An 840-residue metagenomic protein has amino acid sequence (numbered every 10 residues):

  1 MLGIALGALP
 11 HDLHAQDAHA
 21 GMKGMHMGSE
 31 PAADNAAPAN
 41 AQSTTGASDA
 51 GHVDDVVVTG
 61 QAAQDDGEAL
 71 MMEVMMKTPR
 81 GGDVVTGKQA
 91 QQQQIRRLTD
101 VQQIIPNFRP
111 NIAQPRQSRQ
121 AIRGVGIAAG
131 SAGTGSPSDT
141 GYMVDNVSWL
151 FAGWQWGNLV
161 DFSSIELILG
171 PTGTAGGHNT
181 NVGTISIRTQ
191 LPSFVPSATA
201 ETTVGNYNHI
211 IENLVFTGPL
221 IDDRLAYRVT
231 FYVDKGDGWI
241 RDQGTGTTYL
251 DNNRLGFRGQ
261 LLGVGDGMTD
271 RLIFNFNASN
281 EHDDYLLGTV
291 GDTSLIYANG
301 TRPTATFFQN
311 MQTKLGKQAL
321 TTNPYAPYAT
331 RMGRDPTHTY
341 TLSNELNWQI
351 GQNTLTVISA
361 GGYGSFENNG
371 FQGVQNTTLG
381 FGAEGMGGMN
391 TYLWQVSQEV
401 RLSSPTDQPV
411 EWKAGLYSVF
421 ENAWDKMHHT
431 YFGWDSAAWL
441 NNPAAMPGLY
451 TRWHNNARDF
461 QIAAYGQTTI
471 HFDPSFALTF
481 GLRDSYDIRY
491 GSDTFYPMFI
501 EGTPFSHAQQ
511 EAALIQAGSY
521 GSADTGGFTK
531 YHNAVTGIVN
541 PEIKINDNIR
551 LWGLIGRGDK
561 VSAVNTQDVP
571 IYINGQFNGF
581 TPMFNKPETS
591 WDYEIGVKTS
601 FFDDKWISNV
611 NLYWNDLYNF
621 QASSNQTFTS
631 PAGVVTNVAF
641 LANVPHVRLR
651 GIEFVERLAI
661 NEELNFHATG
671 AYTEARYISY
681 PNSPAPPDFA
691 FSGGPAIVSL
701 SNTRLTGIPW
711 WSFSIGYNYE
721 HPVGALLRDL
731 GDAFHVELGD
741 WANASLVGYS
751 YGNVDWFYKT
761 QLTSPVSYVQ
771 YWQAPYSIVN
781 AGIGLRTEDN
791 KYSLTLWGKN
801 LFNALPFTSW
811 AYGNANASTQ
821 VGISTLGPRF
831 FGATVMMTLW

Functional and structural regions predicted by a protein language model:
A41, D55-Q93, S118-A121, T140 (+1 more regions): N-terminal periplasmic "start-of-domain" segments of outer-membrane beta-barrel proteins
V84, L98, P110, Q114 (+1 more regions): Periplasmic plug
P137-D139, F151, V160-L169, T174-F257 (+5 more regions): Outer-membrane beta-barrel translocator/receptor signature
S186, F194-V195, T203, V215-K314 (+7 more regions): Periplasmic-side early beta-strands and strand-to-turn transitions of outer-membrane beta-barrels
L262-V264, L402-P405, P409-E411, G415-V419 (+1 more regions): Structural signature of Gram-negative outer-membrane beta-barrels, strongest in the C-terminal barrel of TonB-dependent
E345-A360, S365-Q372, K544, R550-G556 (+7 more regions): Membrane-embedded beta-barrel scaffold of Gram-negative outer-membrane proteins
K413, S475-L478, N609-D616, F640-T763 (+1 more regions): Gram-negative outer-membrane beta-barrel transporters
N743-S745, S750, F757, Q761-P765 (+1 more regions): C-terminal beta-signal and adjacent terminal beta-strands/loops of Gram-negative outer-membrane beta-barrel proteins
